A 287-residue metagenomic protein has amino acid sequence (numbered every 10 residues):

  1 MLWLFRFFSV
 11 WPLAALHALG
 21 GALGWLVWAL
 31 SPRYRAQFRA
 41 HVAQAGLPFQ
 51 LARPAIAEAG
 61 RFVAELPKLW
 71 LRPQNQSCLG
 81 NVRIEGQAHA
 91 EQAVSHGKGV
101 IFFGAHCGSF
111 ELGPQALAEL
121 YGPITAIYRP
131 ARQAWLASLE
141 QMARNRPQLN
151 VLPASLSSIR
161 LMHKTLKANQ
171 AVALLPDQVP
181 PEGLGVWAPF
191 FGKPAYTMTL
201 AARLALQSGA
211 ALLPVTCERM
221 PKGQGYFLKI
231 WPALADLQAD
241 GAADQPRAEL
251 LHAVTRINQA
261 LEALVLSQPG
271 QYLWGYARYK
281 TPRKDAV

Functional and structural regions predicted by a protein language model:
M1-G104, L139-Q141, R146: Membrane-anchoring hydrophobic helices of lipid-metabolizing enzymes
V27, C78, Y128-R129, V151 (+2 more regions): A generic structural signal for short
L30, A45-A57, V94-H96, E119 (+1 more regions): Non-catalytic C-terminal accessory region of glycerolipid acyltransferases and related lyso-lipid remodeling enzymes
A40, Q115, M142, R203 (+1 more regions): Surface-exposed charge patches
G80-I84, C107, Q133, L152-S155 (+2 more regions): A conditional alpha-helix N-cap/helix-loop micro-motif detector
H96-L156, E182-P189: Catalytic core of membrane glycerolipid acyltransferases/transacylases, capturing the structured, soluble-facing
